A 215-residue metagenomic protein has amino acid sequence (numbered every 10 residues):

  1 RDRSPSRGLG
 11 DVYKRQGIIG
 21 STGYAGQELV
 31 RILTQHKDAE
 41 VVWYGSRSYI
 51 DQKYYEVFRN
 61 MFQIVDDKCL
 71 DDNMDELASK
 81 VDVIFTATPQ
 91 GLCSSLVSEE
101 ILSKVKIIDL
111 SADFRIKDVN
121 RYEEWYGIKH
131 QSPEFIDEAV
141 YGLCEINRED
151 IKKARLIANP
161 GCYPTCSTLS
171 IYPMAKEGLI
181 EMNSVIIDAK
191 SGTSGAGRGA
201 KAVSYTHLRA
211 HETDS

Functional and structural regions predicted by a protein language model:
R1-Y13, H207-S215: Single conserved hydrophobic/aromatic residue that forms the stacking wall/gate of nucleotide- or nucleobase-binding
K14-L208: N-terminal Rossmann-like NAD(P) cofactor-binding subdomain of oxidoreductases, focused on the glycine-rich
